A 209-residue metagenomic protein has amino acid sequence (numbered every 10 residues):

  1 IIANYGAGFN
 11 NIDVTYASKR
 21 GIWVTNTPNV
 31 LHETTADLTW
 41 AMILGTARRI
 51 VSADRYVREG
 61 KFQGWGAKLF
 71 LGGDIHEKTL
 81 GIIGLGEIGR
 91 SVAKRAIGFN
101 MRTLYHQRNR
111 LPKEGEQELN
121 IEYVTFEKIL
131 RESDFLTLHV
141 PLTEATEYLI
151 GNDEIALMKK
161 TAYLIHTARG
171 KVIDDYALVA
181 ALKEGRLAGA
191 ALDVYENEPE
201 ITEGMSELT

Functional and structural regions predicted by a protein language model:
I1, D13-Y16, A145-L164, D175-Y176: Rossmann-fold NAD(P) dinucleotide-binding segment
I1-R58, G72, L164: Phosphate/diphosphate ligand-binding glycine-rich loop within oxidoreductases
A7, D134, V140-L142, A168-R169 (+1 more regions): Short glycine-/small-residue-rich Rossmann-like dinucleotide-binding loops
N10-N11, T143-A145, V172-I173, P199: Short glycine-rich, flexible loops that bind phosphorylated cofactors or substrates
V24-T25, T161-T209: Rossmann-like dinucleotide-binding domain for NAD(H)/NADP(H)
W65-K160: Rossmann-like dinucleotide/phosphate-binding beta-alpha-beta segment
